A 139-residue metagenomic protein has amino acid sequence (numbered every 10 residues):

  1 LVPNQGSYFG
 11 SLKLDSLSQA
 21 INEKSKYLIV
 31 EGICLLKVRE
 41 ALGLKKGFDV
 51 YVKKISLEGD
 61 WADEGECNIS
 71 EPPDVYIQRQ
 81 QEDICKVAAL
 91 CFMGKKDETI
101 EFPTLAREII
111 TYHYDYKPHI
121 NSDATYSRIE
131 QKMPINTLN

Functional and structural regions predicted by a protein language model:
L1-K46: Conserved nucleotide-sensing/catalytic segment adjacent to the nucleotide-binding pocket in NTP-handling enzymes
L35-N139: Conserved NTP phosphate-binding and transfer environment spanning the P-loop NTPase/kinase superfamily
